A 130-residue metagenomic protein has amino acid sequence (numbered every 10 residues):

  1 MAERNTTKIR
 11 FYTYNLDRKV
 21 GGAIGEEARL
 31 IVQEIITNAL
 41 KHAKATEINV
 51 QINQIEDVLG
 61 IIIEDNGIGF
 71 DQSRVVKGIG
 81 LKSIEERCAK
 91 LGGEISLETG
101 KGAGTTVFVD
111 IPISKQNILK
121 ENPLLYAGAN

Functional and structural regions predicted by a protein language model:
M1-N130: Coiled-coil dimerization/phosphotransfer module
